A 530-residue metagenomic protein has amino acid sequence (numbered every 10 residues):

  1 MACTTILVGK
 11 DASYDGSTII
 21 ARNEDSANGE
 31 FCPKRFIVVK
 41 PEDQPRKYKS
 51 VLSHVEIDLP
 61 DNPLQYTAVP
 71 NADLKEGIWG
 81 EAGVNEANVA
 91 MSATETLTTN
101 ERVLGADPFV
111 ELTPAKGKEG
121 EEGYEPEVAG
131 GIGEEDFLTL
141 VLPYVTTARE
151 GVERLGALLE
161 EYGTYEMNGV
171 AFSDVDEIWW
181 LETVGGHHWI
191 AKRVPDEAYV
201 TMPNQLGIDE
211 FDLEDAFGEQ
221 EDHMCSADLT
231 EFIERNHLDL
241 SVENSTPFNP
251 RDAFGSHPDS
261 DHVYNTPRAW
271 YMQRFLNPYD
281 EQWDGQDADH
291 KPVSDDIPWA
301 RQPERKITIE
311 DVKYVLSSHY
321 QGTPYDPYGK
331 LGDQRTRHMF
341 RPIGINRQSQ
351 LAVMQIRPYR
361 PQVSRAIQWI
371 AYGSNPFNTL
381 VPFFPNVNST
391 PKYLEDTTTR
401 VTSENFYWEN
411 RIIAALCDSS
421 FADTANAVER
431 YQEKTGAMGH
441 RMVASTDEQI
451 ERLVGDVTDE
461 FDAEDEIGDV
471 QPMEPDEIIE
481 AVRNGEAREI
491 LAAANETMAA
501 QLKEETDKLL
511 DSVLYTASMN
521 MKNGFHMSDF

Functional and structural regions predicted by a protein language model:
A2-E134, R154-D289: A contiguous strand-loop segment
D15, S26-G29, F36-P45, D58 (+3 more regions): C-terminal/peripheral segments of proteins
L138-Y144: Short, well-ordered beta-strand elements within core beta-sheets of diverse protein domains
Y144-E150: Short, charged, surface-exposed loops that flank catalytic or proteolytic processing sites
G151-E160, V312-L316: Short, well-structured alpha-helical segments that form the helix of a local strand-helix-strand
E231-S364: Glycine-rich, aromatic-lined ligand/substrate-binding cores of catalytic and carbohydrate-binding domains
Y325-A463: Substrate-recognition/cap regions that form aromatic- and gly/pro-loop-enriched pockets for small-molecule ligands
G436-F530: Histidine-centered catalytic/metal-binding microenvironments
